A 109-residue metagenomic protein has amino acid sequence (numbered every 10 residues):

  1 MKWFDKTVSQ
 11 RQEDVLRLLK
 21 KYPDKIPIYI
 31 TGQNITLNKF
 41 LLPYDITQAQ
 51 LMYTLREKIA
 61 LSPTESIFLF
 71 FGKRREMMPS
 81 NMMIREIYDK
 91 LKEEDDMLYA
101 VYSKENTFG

Functional and structural regions predicted by a protein language model:
M1-G109: Ubiquitin system architectures
